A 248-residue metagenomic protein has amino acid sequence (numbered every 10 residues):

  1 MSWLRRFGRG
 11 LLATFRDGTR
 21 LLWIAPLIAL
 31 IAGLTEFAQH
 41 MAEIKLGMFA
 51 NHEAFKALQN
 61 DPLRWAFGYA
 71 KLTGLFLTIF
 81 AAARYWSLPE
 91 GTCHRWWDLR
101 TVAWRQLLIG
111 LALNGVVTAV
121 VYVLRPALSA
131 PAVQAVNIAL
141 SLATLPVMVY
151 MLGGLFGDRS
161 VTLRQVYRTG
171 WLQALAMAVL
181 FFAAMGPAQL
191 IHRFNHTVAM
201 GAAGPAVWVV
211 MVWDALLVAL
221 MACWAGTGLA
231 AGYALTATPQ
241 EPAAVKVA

Functional and structural regions predicted by a protein language model:
M1-R164, R168-A248: Hydrophobic alpha-helical membrane segments
